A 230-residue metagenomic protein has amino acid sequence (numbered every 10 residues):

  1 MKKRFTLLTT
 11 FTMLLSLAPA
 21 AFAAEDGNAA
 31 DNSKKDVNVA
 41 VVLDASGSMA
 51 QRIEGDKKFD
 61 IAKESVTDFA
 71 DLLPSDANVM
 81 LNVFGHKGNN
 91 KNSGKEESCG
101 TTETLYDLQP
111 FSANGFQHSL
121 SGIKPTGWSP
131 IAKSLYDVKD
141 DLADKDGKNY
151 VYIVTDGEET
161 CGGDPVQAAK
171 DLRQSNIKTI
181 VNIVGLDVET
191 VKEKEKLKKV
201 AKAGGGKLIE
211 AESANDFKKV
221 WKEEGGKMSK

Functional and structural regions predicted by a protein language model:
M1-T9: Bacterial N-terminal signal peptides that target proteins for export
K2, A21-I53, E103, L108-P110 (+2 more regions): Acidic, polar low-complexity linker/tail segments
T9-L17: Bacterial N-terminal signal peptides
A24-G27, C99-N149, E159, I183-E195 (+1 more regions): Von Willebrand factor
N32-T104, K124, Y150-T155: Von Willebrand factor
D36-N38, S75-V79, D144-Y150, S175-N182 (+1 more regions): Loop/turn elements at helix/coil->beta-strand transitions in domains of secreted/extracellular proteins
V42-S46, N82-K87, L108-F111, V154-E158 (+2 more regions): Active-site-proximal beta-strand/loop segments in catalytic clefts of secreted hydrolases
I123, G157-A203, I209-E212, D216-K218 (+1 more regions): VWA/integrin I-like adhesion module and closely mimicked acidic/polar interface patches used
